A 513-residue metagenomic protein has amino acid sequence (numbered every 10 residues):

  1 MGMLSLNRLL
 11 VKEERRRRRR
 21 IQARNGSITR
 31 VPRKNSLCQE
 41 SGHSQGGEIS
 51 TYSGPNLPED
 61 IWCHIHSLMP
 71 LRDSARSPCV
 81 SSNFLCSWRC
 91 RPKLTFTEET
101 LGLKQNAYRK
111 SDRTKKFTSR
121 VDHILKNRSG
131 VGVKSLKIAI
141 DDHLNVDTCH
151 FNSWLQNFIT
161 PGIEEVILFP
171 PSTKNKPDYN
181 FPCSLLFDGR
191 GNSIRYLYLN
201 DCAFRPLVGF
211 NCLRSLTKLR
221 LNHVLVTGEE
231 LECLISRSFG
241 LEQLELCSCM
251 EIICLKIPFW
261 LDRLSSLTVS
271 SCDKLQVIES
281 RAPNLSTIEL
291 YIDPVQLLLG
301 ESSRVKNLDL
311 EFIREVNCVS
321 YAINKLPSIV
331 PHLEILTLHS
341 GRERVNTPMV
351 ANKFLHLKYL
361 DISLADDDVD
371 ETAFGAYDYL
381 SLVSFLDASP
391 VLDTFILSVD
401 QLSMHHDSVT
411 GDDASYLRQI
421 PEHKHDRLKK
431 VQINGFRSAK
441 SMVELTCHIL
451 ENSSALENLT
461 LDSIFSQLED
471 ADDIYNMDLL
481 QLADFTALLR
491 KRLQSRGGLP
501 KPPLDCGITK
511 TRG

Functional and structural regions predicted by a protein language model:
M1-Q45, D370-E371, D393, S403-A414 (+2 more regions): C-terminal capping region of solenoid repeat domains
G2-L6, G42-W260: Leucine-rich repeat
L68, R76, L101-D122, N127 (+11 more regions): Leucine-rich repeat
R91, V133, I163, I194 (+12 more regions): Conserved hydrophobic position(s) of the canonical leucine-rich repeat
N152-N157, N180-G191, G209-L216, L231-F239 (+10 more regions): A structural signal for leucine-rich repeat
H332-S340, R344-S363: Oxyanion-binding "anion nests"
